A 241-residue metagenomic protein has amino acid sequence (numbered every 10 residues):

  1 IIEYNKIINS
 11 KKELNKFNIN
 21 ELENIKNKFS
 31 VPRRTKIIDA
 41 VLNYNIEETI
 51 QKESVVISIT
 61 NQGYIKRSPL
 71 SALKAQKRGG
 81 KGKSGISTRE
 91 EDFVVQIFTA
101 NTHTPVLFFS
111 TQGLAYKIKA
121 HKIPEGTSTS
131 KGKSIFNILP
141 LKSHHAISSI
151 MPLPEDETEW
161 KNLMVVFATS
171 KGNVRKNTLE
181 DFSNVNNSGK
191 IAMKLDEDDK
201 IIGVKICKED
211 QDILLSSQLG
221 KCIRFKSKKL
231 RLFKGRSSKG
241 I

Functional and structural regions predicted by a protein language model:
I1-I241: C-terminal interaction appendages of subunits in large macromolecular complexes
